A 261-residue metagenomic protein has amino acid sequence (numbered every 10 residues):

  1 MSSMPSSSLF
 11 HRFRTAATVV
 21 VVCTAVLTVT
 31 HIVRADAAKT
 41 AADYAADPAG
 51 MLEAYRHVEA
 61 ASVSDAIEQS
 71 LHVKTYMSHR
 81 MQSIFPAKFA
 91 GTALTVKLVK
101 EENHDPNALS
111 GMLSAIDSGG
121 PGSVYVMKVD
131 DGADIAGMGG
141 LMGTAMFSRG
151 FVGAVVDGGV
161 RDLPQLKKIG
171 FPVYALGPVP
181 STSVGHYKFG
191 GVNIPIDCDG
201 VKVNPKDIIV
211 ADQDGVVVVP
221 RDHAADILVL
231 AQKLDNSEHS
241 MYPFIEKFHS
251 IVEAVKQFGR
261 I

Functional and structural regions predicted by a protein language model:
S2-V21: Bacterial N-terminal signal peptides that target proteins for export
V21-V29: Hydrophobic core
H31-R34: Sec/Tat signal peptide C-region and signal peptidase I cleavage site
D36-P205, V219-I261: Feature captures the catalytic cores and cofactor-binding loops of soluble hydro-lyases/lyases that act on carboxylate
A211-Q213: Basic (Lys/Arg-enriched) interaction patch that binds polyanionic ligands
G215-V217: Channel- or pocket-lining gating/hinge segments that regulate access to a cavity or pore
